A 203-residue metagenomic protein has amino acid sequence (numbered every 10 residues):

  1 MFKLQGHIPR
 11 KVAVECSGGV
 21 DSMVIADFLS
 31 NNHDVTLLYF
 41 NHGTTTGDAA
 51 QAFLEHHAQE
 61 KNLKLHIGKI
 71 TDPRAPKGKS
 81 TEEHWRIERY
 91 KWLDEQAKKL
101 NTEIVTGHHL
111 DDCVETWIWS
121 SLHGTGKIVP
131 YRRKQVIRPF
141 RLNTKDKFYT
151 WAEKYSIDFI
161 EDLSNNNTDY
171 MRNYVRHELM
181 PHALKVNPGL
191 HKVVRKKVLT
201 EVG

Functional and structural regions predicted by a protein language model:
M1-H123, K127, R138-L142, D146-K154: ATP-dependent adenylation/nucleotidyltransferase module used to activate substrates
E103-I104, D112-K197: Catalytic subdomain that performs nucleotidyl-dependent activation
